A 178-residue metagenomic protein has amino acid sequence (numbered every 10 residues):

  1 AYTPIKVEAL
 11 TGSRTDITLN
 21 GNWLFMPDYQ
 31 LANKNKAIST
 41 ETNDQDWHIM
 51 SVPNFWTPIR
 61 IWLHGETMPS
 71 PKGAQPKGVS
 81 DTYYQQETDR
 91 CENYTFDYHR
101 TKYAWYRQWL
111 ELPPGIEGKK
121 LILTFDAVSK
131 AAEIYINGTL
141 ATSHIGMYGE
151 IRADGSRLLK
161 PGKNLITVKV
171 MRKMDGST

Functional and structural regions predicted by a protein language model:
A1-E87, L165-T178: Accessory carbohydrate-binding/adhesion or oligomerization-edge regions at the termini of glycan-active proteins
I5-L10, T15, L24-Q30, F96-T178: Accessory beta-strand-rich segments of carbohydrate-active enzymes
E87-T95: N-terminal glycine-rich cofactor-binding segment
